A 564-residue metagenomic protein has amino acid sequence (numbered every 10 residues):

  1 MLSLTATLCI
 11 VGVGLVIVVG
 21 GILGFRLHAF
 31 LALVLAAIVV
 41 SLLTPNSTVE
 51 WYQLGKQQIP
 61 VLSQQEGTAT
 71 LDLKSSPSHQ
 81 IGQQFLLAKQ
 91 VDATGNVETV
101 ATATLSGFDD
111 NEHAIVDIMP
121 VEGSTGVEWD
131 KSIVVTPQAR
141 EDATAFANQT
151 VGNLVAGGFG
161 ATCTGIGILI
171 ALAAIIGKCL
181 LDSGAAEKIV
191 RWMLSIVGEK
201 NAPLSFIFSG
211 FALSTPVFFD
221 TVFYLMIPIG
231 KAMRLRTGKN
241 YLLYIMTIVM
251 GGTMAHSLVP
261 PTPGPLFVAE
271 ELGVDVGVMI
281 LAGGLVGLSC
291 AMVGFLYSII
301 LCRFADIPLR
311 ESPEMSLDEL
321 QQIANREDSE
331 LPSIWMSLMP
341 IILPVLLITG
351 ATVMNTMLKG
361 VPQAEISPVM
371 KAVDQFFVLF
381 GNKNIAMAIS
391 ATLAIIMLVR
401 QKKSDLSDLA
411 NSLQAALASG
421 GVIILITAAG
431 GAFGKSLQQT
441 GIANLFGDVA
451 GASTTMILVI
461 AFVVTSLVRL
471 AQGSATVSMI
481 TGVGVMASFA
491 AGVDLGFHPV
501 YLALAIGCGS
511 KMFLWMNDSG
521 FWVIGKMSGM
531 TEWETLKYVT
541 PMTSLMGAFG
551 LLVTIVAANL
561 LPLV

Functional and structural regions predicted by a protein language model:
M1, V49-F146, R303-W335, G360-V373 (+1 more regions): Intrinsically disordered, low-complexity non-transmembrane regions of multi-pass membrane transporters
L2-L8, Q57, G67-A69, L281-N411 (+2 more regions): Long, contiguous bundles of hydrophobic transmembrane helices that form the permeation core of multi-pass
T5-C9, G160-G167, M193-I207, R236-Y244 (+5 more regions): Membrane-interfacial loop-to-helix junctions in multi-pass transporters
L8-V19, R26-T48, E128-T136, G167-A174 (+4 more regions): Hydrophobic mid-bilayer segments of alpha-helices in multi-pass membrane transport proteins, especially secondary
K74-P77, G82-K89, I133-E187, F211 (+4 more regions): Core transmembrane alpha-helical segments of multi-pass membrane transporters/permeases
G167-A173, I196-I229, I424-A432, S453-F489 (+2 more regions): Hydrophobic alpha-helical transmembrane segments of multi-pass integral membrane proteins, predominantly secondary
E199-T215, T237-S257, G277-G284, L288 (+5 more regions): Alpha-helical transmembrane segments of multi-pass membrane proteins
K231-V345, G520-A557: Membrane-core helix-loop-helix motifs of multi-pass transport proteins
